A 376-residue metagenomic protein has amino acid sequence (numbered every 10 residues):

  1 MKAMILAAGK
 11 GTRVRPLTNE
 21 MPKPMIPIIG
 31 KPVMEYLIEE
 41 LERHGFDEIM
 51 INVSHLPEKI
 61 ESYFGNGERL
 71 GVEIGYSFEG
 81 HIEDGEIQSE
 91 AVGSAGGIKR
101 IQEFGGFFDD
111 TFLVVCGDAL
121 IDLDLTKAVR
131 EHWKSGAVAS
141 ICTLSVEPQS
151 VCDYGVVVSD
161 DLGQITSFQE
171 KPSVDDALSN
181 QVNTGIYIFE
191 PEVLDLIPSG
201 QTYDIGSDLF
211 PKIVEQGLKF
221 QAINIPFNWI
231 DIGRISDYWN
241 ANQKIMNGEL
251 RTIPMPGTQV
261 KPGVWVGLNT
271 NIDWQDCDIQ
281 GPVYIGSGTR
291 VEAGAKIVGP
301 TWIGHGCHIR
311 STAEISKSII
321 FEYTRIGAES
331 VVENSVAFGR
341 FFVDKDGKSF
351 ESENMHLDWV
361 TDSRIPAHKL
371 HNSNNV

Functional and structural regions predicted by a protein language model:
M1-S62: N-terminal glycine-rich phosphate-binding loop and ensuing alpha1 helix
R13, K59-S62, R100, D124 (+2 more regions): Phosphate- and divalent-cation-binding pockets in alpha/beta enzyme and binding domains that engage nucleotide-derived
M25, V156-S159, A222: A structural signal for short hydrophobic beta-strand segments in well-ordered beta-sheet cores
M50-S54, C142-T143, V336: Short internal beta-strands
E61, R69-D160: Conserved beta-loop-beta/alpha segment of the NTase-like Rossmann-fold superfamily that binds/positions NTPs
T111-L113, L120, T126-W133, V146-Q149 (+1 more regions): Catalytic-core segments of class I nucleotidyltransferases/pyrophosphorylases that form NMP-activated intermediates
T258-V376: Structural signal for interior beta-strand "rungs" in well-ordered beta-sheet cores of soluble enzyme domains
